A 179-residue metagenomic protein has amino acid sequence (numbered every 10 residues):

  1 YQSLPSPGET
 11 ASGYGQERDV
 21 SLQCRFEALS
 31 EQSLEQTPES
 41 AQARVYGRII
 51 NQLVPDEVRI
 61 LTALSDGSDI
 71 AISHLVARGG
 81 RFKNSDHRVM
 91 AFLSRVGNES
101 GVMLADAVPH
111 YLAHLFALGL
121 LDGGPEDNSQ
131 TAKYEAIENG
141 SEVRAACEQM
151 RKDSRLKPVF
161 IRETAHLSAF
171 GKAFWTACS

Functional and structural regions predicted by a protein language model:
Y1-Q52: Charged, alpha-helical interface segments at or near domain boundaries
P38, Q130-S179: Short, amphipathic alpha-helical interaction segments positioned at domain boundaries
P38-G101: Short amphipathic alpha-helical interface segments
A41-R48, Q52-R59, M103-F116, F160-R162 (+1 more regions): Short, well-structured alpha-helical interface segments that form or flank functional binding sites
S65, D69, F116, L120 (+1 more regions): Hydrophobic/aromatic-lined pockets within catalytic cores
A71-K83, G123-E142: Internal, charge-rich low-complexity segments
N98-Q130, N139: Short amphipathic alpha-helical interaction segments
